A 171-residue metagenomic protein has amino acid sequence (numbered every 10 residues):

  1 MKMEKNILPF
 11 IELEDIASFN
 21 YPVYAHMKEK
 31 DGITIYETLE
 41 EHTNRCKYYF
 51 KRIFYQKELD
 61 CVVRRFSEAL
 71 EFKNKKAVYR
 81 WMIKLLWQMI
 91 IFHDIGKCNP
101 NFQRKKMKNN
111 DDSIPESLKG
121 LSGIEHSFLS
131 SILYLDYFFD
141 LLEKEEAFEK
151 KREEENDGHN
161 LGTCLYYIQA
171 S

Functional and structural regions predicted by a protein language model:
M1-S171: Metal-dependent phosphohydrolase cores
